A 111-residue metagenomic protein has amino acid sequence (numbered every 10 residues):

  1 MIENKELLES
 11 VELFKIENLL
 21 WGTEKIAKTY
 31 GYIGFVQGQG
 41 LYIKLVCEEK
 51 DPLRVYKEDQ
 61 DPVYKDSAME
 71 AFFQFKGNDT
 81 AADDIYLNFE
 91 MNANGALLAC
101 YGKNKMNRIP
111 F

Functional and structural regions predicted by a protein language model:
M1-F111: Structural preference for beta-rich elements and adjacent junctions enriched in aromatics
